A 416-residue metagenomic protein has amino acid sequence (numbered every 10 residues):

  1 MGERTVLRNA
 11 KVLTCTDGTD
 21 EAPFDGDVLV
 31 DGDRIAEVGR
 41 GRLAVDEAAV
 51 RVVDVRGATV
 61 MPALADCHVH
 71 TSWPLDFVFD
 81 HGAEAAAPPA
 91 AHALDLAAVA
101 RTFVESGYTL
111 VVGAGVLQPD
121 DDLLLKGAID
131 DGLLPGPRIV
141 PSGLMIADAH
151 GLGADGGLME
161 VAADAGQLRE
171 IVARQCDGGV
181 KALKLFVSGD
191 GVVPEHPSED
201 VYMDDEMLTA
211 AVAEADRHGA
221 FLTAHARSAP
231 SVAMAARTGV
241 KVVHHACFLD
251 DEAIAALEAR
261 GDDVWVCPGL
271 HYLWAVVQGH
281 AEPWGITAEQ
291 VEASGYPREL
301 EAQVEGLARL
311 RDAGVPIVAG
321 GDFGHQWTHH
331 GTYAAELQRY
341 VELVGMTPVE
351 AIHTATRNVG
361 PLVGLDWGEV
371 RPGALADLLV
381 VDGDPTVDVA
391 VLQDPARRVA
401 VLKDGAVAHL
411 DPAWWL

Functional and structural regions predicted by a protein language model:
M1-D46, V60, P385-V389, A406: N-terminal metal-binding scaffold of metallo-dependent hydrolase/deaminase domains
A58-G127, T238: Metal-associated gating/positioning segment near the N- to mid-region
H81-L94, G153-E170, F221-T223: Active-site mouth loops of central-metabolism enzymes
D95-D122, G136-M145, V180-V193, A220-F221 (+3 more regions): Divalent metal-dependent hydrolysis catalytic cores, especially in the metallo-beta-lactamase
H150-T209, S294: Active-site gating/metal-coordination segments in enzymes
V192-E301, V318, F323-H325, V344-M346 (+3 more regions): Active-site core of metal-dependent hydrolases
R217, A288-E289, E301-P385: His/Asp/Glu-enriched, well-ordered alpha-helical/loop segment that forms or immediately abuts the divalent-metal
I352-R357, P372-L416: C-terminal cap of metal-dependent C-N hydrolases
